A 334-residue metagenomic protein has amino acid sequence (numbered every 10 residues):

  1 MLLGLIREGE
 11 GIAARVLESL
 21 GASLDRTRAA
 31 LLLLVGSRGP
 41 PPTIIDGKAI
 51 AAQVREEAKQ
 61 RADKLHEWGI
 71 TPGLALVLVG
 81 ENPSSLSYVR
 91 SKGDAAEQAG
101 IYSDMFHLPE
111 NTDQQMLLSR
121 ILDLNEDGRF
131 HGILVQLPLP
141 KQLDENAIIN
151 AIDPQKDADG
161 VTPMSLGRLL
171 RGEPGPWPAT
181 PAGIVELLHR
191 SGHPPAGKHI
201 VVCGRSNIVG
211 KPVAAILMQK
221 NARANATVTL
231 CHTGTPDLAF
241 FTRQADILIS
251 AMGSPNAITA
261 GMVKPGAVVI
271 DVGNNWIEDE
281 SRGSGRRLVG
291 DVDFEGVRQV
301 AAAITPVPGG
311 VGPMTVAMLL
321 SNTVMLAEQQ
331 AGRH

Functional and structural regions predicted by a protein language model:
L2-G39: Histone-fold recognition with a strong bias for associated Lys/Arg-rich disordered tails
P40-I70: Positively charged, low-complexity intrinsically disordered leader regions
L74, A96-E110, A224-L230: Short beta-strand elements in bilobed, periplasmic/extracellular small-molecule ligand-binding domains
V79-D94, P174-V272, I277, R282-E295: Glycine-rich phosphate/diphosphate-binding loop of Rossmann-like nucleotide-binding domains
M116-G128: Short, well-structured alpha-helical segments in soluble
H131-I200, F241: Anion-binding alpha/beta catalytic cores of soluble intermediary-metabolism enzymes, centered on
D144-L166, I270-R333: Rossmann-fold NAD(P)-binding glycine/threonine-rich loop
